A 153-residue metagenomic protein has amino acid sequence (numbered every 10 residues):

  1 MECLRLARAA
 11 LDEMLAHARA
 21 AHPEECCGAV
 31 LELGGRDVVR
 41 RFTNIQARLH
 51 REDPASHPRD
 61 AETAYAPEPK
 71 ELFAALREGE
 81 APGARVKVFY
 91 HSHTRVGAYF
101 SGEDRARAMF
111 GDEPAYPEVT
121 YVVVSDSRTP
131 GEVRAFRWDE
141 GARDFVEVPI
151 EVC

Functional and structural regions predicted by a protein language model:
M1-V86, G97-C153: Conserved beta-strand-loop surface patch within small alpha/beta domains used for substrate/adaptor or ligand engagement
H91-R95: Histidine-centered divalent metal-coordination motifs
